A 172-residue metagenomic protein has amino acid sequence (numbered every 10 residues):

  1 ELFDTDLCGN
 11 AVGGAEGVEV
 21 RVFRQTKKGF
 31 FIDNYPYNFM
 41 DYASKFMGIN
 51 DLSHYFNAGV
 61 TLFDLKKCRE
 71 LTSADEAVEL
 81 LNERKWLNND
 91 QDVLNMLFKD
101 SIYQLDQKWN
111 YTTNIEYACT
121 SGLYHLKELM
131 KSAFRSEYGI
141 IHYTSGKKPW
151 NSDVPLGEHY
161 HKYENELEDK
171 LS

Functional and structural regions predicted by a protein language model:
E1-F30, L62-F63, E70: GT-A fold catalytic core of metal-dependent nucleotide-sugar glycosyltransferases, centered on the diacidic
N10-G14, F56, S136: Generic detector of intrinsically disordered, low-complexity, polar/charged segments
F31-N38, E76-A77, Q91: Short, charged, low-hydrophobicity "junction" segments
Y35-L52: Short, flexible, basic/aromatic active-site loop/helix in glycosyltransferases
D51, N57-S172: A glycosyltransferase accessory/donor-loop signature
